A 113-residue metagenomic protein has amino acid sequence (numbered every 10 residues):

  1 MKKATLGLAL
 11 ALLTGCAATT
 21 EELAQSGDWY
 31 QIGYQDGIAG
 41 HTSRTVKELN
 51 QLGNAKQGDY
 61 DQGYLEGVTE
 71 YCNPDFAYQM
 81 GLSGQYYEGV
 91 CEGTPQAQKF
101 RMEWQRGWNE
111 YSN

Functional and structural regions predicted by a protein language model:
M1-C16: Sec-dependent bacterial lipoprotein signal peptides
C16-N113: Intrinsic-disorder/low-complexity detector
